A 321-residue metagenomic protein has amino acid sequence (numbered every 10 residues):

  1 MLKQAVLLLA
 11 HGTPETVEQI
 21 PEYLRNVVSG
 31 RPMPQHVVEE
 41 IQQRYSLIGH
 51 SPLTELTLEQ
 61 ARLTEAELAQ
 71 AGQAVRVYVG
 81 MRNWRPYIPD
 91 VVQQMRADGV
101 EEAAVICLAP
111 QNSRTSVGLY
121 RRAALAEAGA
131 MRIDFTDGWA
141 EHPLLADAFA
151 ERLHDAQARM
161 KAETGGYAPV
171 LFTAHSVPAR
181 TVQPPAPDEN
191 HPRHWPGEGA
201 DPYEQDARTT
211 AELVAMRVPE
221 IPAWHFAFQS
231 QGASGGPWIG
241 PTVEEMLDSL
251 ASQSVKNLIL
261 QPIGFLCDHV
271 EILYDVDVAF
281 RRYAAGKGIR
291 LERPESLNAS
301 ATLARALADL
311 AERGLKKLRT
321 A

Functional and structural regions predicted by a protein language model:
M1-A321: Active-site-proximal alpha-helix that buttresses catalytic centers in soluble enzyme cores
